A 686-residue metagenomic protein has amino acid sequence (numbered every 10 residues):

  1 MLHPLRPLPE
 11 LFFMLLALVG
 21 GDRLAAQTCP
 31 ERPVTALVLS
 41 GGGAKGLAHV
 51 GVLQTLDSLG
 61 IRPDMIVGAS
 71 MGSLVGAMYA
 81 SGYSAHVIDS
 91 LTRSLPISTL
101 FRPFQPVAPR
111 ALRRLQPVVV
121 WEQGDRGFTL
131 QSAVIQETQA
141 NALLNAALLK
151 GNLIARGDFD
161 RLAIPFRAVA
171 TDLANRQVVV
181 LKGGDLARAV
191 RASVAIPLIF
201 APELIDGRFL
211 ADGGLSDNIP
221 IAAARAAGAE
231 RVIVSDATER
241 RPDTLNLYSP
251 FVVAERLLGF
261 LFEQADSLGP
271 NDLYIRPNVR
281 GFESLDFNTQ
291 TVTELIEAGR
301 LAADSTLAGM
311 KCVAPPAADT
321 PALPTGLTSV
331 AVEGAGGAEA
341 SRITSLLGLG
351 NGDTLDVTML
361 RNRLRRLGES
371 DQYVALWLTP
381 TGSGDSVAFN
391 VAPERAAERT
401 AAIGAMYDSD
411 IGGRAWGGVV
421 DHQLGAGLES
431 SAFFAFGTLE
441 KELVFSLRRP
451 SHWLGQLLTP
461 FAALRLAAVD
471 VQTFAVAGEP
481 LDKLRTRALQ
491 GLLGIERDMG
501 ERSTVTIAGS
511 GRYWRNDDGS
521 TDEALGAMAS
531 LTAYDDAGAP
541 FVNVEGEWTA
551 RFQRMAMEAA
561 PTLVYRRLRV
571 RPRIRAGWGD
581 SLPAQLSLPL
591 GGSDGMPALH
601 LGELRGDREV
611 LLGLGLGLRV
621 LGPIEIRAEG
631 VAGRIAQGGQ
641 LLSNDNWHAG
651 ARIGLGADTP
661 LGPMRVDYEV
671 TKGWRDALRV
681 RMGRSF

Functional and structural regions predicted by a protein language model:
M1-L5: N-terminal secretory signal peptides that target proteins for export/translocation
P9-V19: Bacterial N-terminal signal peptides
R23-A69, A77-R365, E369-V374, A396: Patatin-like phospholipase
S84, R93, L149-K150, T171-A174 (+18 more regions): Solvent-exposed coil/turn segments that connect beta secondary-structure elements in extracytoplasmic/periplasmic
L349-G352, G638, S643-N644: C-terminal soluble interaction/assembly domains
A375-G538, P572, P589-D594, G602-D607 (+1 more regions): Gram-negative/organellar outer-membrane beta-barrel architecture
W377, T400-A405, A524-G638, S685: C-terminal outer-membrane beta-barrel translocator/porin domains of Gram-negative envelope proteins and their
